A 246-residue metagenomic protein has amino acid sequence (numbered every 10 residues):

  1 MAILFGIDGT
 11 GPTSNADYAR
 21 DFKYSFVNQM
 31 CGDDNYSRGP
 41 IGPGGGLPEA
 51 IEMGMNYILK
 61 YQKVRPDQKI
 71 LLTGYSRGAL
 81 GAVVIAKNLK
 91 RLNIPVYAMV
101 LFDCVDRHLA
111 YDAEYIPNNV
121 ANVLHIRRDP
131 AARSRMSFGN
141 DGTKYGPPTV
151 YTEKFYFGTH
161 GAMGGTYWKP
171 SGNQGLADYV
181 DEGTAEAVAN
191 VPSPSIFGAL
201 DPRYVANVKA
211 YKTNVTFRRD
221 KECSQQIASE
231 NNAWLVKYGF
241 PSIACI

Functional and structural regions predicted by a protein language model:
M1-I70: Active-site catalytic motif of lipid deacylating hydrolases and related acyltransferases
I3-F5, Y36-R38, V100, N122-I126 (+1 more regions): Hydrophobic/aromatic beta-strand patches that form the interior of the parallel beta-sheet core in alpha/beta enzyme
Q29, D33, Y57-Y61, N88 (+2 more regions): Structured segments of extracytoplasmic/periplasmic soluble domains in secreted or envelope-associated proteins
E52-T143: Serine-dependent carboxylesterase/thioesterase catalytic core of lipase-like alpha/beta-hydrolase/SGNH enzymes
N118, P130-I246: C-terminal catalytic-base region of ester-bond hydrolases, centering on the histidine of the charge-relay
